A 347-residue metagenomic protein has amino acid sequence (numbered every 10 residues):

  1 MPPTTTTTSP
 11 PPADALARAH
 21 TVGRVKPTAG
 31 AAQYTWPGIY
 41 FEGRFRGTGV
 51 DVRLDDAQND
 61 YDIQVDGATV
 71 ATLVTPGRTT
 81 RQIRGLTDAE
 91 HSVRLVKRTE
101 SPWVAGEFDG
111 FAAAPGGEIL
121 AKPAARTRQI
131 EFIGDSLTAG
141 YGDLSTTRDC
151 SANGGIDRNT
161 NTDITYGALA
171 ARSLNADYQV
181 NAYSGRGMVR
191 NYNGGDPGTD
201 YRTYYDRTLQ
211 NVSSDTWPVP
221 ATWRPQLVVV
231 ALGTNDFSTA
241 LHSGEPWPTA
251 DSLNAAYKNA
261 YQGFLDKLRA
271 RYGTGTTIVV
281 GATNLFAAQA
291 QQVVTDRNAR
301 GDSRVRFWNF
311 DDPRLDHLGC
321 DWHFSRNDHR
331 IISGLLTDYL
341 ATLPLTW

Functional and structural regions predicted by a protein language model:
M1-I133, L137-T162: N-terminal secretory targeting modules
W36-I39, H91, P102-E107, D149-D251 (+3 more regions): Conserved SGNH/GDSL esterase-like catalytic core that processes O-acyl groups on lipids and polysaccharides
D66, T203-W347: Alpha-helical cap/lid subdomain in secreted, periplasmic, or secretory-pathway luminal O-acyl-processing enzymes
A71, A112-G117, D149-N153, G198-D200 (+3 more regions): Short, low-complexity, polar/charged sequence segments that are solvent-exposed and flexible
G77, L137, G185-G187, R297 (+1 more regions): Residue-level detector of flexible, active-site-proximal loop/helix-junction positions within diverse enzyme catalytic
Q129, D177, T276-T277: Residues at the starts of beta-strands that form the adenosine-phosphate
F132, Y178-V180, F307-N309: Conserved beta-strand scaffold positions in the cores of enzyme catalytic domains, especially in NTP/NDP-utilizing
